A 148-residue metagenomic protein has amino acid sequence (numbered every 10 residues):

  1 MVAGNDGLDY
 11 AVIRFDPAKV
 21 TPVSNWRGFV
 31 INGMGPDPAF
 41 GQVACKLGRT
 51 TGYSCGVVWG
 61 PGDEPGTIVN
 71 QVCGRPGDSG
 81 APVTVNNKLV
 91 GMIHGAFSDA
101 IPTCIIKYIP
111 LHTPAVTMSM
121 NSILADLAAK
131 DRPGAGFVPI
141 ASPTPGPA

Functional and structural regions predicted by a protein language model:
M1-G4, L8, V12-I31, F97-A148: C-terminal cap/linker of serine protease catalytic domains
M1-G62, T84-N86, V90: Serine endopeptidase catalytic core focused on the charge-relay Asp
D9-V12, P65-C73: Short, solvent-exposed secondary-structure boundary/capping segments
D37-A39, V69-N70, I93-G95: Glycine-rich loops and low-complexity Gly/Arg-rich segments that provide flexible linkers or classic glycine-based
T51, P65, A96: Residue-level detector of flexible, active-site-proximal loop/helix-junction positions within diverse enzyme catalytic
G56, V72-G74, T103-I105: Sequence contexts marking disulfide-bonded cysteines in secreted/extracellular proteins
G60, D78-S79, I109: Mature cores of small secreted peptide/protein domains
C73-I93: Catalytic nucleophile loop of clan PA
